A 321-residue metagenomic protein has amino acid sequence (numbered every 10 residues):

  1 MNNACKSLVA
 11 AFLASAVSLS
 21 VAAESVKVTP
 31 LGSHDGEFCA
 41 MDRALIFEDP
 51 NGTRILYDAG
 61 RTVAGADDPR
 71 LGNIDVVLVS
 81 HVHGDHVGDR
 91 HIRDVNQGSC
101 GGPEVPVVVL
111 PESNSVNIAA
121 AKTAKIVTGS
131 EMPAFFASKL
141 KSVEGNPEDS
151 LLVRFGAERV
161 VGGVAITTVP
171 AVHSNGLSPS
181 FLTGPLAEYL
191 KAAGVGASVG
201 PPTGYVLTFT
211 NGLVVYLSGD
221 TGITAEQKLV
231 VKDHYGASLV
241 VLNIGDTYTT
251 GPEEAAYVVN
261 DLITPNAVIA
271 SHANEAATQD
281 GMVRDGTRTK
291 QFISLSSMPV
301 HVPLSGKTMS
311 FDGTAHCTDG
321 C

Functional and structural regions predicted by a protein language model:
M1-C5: N-terminal secretory signal peptides that target proteins for export/translocation
S7-S18: Bacterial N-terminal signal peptides
A23-R70, D149-K232, S310-C321: Core dinuclear metal-dependent hydrolase active-site scaffold
L31-H34, Y57-G60, S80-H83, G129-E131 (+5 more regions): Active-site-proximal beta-strand/loop segments in catalytic clefts of secreted hydrolases
G36-M41, V63-A64, H83-G88, M132-F136 (+6 more regions): Active-site environment of divalent metal-dependent phosphoester hydrolases
A44, E112-N117, K228-K232, A255-N260 (+1 more regions): Short amphipathic alpha-helical segments and helix-helix/interface helices
G52-L56, G60-T128, F135, S142-P147 (+2 more regions): Active-site metal-binding motif and surrounding structural segment of the metallo-beta-lactamase
I118-R159, A256-C321: Binuclear metal-ion centers of metallo-dependent hydrolases, dominated by the metallo-beta-lactamase
